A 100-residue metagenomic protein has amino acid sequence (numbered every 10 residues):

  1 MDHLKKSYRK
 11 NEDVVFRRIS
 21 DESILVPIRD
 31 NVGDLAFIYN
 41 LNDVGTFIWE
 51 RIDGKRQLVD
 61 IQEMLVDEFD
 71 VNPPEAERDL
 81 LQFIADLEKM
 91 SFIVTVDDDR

Functional and structural regions predicted by a protein language model:
M1-T46, E50, V96: Acidic, low-complexity/disordered tracts enriched in E/D and polar residues
F37-R100: Long, charge-rich, low-complexity alpha-helical segments
